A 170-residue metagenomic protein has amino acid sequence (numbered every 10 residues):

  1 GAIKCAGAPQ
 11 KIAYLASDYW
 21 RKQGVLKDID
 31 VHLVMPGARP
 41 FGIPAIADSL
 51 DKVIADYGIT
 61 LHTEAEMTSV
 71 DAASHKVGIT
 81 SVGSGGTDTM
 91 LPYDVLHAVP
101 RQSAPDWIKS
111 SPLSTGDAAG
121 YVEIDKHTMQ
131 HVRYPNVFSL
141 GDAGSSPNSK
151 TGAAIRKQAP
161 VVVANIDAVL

Functional and structural regions predicted by a protein language model:
G1, M35-G37, A143: Residue-level signal for short, function-critical loop segments
G1-I29: Rossmann-like NAD(P)H-binding beta-loop-alpha module
A2-K4, S146-P147, L170: Short, solvent-exposed loop/turn segments at secondary-structure junctions
G7, K11, P44-A45, K150: Generic recognition of short, well-ordered alpha-helical segments
K11-L15, S49, Q158: Alpha-helical scaffold elements adjacent to nucleotide-binding pockets in ATP/GTP-utilizing enzyme cores
D18, I155-L170: Internal hydrophobic alpha-helix adjacent to the cofactor/substrate pocket in enzyme cavities
R21-A119: A Rossmann-like FAD-binding core segment of flavoenzymes
P92-K157: FAD-site-proximal beta/loop scaffold in flavoenzymes
